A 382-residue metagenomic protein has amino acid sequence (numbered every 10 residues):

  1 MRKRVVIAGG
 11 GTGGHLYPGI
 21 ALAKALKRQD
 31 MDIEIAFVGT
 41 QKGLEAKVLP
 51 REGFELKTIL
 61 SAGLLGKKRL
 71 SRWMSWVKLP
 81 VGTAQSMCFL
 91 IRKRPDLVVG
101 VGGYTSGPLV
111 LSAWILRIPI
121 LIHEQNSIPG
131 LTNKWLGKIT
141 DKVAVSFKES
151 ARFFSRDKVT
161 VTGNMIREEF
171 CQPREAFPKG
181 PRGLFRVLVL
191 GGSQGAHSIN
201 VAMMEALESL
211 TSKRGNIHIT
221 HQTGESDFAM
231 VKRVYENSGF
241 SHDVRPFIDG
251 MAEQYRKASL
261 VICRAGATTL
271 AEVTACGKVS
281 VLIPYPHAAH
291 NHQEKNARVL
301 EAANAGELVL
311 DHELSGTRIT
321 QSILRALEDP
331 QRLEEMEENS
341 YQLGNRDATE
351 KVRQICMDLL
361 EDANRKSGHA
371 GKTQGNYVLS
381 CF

Functional and structural regions predicted by a protein language model:
R2-G10, Q29-K78, E225-D227, H312: Conserved nucleotide-sugar phosphate-binding/catalytic loop shared by glycosyltransferases and other
E34, L44, E55, W114-E175: Active-site-proximal region of nucleotide-activated glycan assembly enzymes, centered on histidine/acidic-rich loops
V38, G43, V48, E52 (+5 more regions): Donor-nucleotide binding loops and adjacent catalytic segments primarily of GT-B fold Leloir glycosyltransferases
F54, I118-P119, S259-L260, G277-Y285 (+1 more regions): Structural loop-to-beta junction motif characteristic of Rossmann-like glycosyltransferase folds
Q85-V98, T105-L121, K134-I139: Glycosyltransferases and closely related glycan-assembly transferases that use nucleotide-activated donors
P95-L97, R256-A271, K278-V279: Acidic donor-binding loop of glycosyltransferase active sites
R332-R346: A short, well-ordered alpha-helix in the C-terminal region of glycosyltransferases
N345-F382: C-terminal alpha-helical cap of glycosyltransferases
